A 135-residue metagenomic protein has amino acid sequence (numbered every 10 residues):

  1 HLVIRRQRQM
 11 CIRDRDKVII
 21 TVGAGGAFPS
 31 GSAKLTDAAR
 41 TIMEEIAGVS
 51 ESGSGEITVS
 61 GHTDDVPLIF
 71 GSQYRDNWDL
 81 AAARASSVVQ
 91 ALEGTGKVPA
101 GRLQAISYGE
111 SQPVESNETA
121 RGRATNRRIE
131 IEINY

Functional and structural regions predicted by a protein language model:
H1-I12: Single conserved hydrophobic/aromatic residue that forms the stacking wall/gate of nucleotide- or nucleobase-binding
Q7, K17, R128-E130: Broad gene-expression machinery/nucleic-acid interaction feature
R13-T21: Short edge beta-strands and adjacent turn/loop segments
T21, A27-E45, V49-S52, H62-Y135: Periplasmic OmpA-like peptidoglycan-binding domain that tethers envelope proteins to the cell wall
G55: Short beta-strand/loop motifs in extracellular/secreted proteins, especially within beta-sandwich accessory domains
